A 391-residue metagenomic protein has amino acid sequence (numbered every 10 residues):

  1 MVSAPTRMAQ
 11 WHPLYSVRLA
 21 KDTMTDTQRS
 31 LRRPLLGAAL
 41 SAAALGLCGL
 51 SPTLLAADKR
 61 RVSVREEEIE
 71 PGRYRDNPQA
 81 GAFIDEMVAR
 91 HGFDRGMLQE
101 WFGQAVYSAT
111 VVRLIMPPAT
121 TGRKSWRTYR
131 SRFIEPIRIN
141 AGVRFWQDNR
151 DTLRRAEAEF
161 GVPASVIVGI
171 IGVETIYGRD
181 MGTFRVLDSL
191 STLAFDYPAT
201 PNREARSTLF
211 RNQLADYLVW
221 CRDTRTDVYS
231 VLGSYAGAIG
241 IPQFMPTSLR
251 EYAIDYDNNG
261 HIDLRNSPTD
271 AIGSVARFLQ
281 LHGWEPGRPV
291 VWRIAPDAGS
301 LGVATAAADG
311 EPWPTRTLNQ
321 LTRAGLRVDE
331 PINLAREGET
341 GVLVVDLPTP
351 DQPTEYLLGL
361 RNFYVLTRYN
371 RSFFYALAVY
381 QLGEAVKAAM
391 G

Functional and structural regions predicted by a protein language model:
L14-T23: Short, Lys/Arg-enriched N-terminal segments with co-localized hydrophobic residues within the first ~10-30 amino acids
Y15, T27-Q28, P34-A57: N-terminal export signals
A57-D148, R154-E157: An acidic, Gly/Ser/Thr/Pro-rich helix-cap/linker signature
L98-A119, I171-T175, R185-S191, A295-A298: Acidic helix-start/capping segments at beta-turn-to-alpha-helix junctions
W126-G273: Acidic/His-rich structured neighborhood in mature extracellular/periplasmic domains
V228-V231, Y235-L334: Flexible, glycine-rich surface segments
V303-G391: C-terminal soluble interaction/assembly domains
